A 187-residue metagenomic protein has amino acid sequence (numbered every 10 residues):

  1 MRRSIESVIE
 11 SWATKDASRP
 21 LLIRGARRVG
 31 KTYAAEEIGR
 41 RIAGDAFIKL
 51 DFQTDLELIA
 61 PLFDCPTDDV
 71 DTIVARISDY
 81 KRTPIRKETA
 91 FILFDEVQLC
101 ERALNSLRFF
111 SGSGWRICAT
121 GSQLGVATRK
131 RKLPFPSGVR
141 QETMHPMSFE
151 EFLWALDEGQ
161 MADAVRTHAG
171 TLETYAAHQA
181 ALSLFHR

Functional and structural regions predicted by a protein language model:
M1-D16: Pre-Walker A adenine-sensing motif
I23: Hydrophobic anchor at the beta1->P-loop junction of P-loop NTPases
K31: Conserved lysine of the Walker
A34, I38: Hydrophobic positions on the alpha1 helix immediately C-terminal to the Walker A/P-loop
T54-K87: Short glycine-rich substrate-engagement loop in P-loop NTPases that contacts/grips substrate
P84-A103: Conserved P-loop NTPase "ATPase switch" module shared by AAA+ and STAND
S111-K132: Sensor-1/coupling segment of RecA-like P-loop NTPase cores
T128-R187: Interdomain motor-coupling "hinge/lid" segment immediately C-terminal to the ATP-binding subdomain of NTP-driven enzymes
